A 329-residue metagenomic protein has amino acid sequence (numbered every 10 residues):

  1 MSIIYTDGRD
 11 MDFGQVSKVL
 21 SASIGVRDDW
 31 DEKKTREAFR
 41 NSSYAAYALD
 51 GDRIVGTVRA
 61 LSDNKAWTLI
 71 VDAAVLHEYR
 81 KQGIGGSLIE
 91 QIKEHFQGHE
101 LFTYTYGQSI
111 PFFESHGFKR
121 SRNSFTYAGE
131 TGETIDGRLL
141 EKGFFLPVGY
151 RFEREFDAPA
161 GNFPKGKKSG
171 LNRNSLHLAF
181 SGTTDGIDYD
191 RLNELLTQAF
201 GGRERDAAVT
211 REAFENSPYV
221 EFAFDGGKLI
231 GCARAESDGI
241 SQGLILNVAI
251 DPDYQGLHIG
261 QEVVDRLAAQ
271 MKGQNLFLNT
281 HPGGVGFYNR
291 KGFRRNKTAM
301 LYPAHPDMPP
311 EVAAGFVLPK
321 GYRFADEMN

Functional and structural regions predicted by a protein language model:
M1-W30, S124, T134-A207, A299 (+1 more regions): Short amphipathic alpha-helix that is part of the acyltransferase structural core
G8, V71, Y104-T105, L246 (+1 more regions): Small/polar loops that bind or transfer phosphate-bearing groups
K33-A74, R203-A249: A conserved beta-strand-loop-helix scaffold within acyl/acetyltransferase catalytic domains
V75, K81-E94, I250, G256-A269: Conserved acetyl-CoA-binding loop-helix of GNAT-fold acetyltransferases
E94-Q108, A269-P282: Conserved GNAT acetyl-CoA-binding A-motif
F113, Y288: Conserved active-site tyrosine of GNAT-family acetyltransferases
H116-N123, K291-T298: Conserved acetyl-CoA-binding loop of GNAT-fold acetyltransferases
